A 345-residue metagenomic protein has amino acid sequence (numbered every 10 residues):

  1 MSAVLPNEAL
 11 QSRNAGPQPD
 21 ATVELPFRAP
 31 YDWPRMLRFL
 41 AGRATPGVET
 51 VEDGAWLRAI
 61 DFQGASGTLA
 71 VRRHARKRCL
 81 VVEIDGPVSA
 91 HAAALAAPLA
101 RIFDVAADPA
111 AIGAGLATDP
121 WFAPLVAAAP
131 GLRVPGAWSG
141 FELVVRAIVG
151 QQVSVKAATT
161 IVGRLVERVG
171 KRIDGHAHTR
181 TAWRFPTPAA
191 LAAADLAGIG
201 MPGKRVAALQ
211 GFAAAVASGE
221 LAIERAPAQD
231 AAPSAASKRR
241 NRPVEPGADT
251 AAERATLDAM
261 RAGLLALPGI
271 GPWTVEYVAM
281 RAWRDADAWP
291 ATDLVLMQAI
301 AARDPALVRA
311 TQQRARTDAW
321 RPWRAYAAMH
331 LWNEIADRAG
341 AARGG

Functional and structural regions predicted by a protein language model:
M1-G345: HhH-family (HhH-GPD) DNA N-glycosylase catalytic core used in base-excision repair
